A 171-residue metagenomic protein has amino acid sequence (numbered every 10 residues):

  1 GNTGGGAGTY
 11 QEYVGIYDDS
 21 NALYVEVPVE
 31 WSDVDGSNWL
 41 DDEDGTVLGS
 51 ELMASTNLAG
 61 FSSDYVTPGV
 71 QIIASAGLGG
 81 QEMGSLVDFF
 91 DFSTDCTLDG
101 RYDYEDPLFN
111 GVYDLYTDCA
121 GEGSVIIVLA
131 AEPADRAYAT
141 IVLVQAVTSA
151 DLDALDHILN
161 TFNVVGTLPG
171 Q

Functional and structural regions predicted by a protein language model:
G1-S55, C119-E122, I141-Q171: N-terminal targeting sequences that direct proteins away from the cytosol to non-cytosolic compartments
G36-S149, D153: Conserved polar/disulfide-associated segments of primarily extracytoplasmic proteins
